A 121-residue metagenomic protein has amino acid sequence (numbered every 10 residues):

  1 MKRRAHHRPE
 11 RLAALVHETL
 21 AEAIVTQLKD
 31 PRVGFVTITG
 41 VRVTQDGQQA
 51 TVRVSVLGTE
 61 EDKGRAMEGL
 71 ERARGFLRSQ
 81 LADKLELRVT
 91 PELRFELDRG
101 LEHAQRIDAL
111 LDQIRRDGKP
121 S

Functional and structural regions predicted by a protein language model:
M1-Q49, S55-S121: Charge-rich, low-complexity N-terminal segments
